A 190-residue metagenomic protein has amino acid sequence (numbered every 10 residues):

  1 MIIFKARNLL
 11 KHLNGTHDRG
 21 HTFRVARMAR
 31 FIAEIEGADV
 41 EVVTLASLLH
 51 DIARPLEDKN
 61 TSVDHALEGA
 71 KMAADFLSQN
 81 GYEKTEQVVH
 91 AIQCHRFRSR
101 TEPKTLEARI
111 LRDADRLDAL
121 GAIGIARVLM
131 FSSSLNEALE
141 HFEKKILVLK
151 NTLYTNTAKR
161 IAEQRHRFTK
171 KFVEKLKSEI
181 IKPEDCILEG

Functional and structural regions predicted by a protein language model:
M1, T44-S47, Q87, H141-K145: Generic alpha-helical secondary structure signal
I3-R7, A26, A66-A74, V89 (+1 more regions): An amphipathic alpha-helix signature
F4-K11, L56: General secondary-structure propensity
K11-A38, L49, R100-G190: Divalent metal-dependent phosphate-bond-processing catalytic cores, especially two-metal-ion Mg2+/Mn2+ enzymes that act
V40-K59, H65, G69, A73 (+1 more regions): His-Asp-centered metal-binding catalytic motifs of divalent-metal-dependent phosphohydrolases/nucleases
F76, N80: Post-HExxH zinc-binding segment in Zn-dependent metallohydrolases
G81, T85-E86: Membrane-interface starts of transmembrane alpha-helices
